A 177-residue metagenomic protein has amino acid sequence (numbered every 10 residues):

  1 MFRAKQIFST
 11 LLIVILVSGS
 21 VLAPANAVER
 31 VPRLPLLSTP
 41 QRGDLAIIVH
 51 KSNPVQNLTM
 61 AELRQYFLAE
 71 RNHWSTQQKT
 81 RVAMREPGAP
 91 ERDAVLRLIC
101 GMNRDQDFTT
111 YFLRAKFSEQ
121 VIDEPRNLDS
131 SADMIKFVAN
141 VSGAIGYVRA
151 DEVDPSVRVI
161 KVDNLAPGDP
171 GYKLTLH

Functional and structural regions predicted by a protein language model:
F2-L11: Bacterial N-terminal signal peptides that target proteins for export
T10-S20: Bacterial N-terminal signal peptides
L22-A27: Sec/Tat signal peptide C-region and signal peptidase I cleavage site
V28-H177: Exported/periplasmic ABC-transporter solute-binding proteins
